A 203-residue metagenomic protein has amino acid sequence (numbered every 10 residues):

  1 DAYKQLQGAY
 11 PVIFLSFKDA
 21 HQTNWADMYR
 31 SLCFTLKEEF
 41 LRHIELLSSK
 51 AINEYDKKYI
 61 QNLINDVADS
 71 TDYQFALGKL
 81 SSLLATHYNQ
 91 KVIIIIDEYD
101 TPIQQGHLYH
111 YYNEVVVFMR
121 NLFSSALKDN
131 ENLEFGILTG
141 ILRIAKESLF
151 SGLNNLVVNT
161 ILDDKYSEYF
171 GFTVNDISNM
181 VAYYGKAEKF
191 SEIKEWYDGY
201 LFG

Functional and structural regions predicted by a protein language model:
D1-L46: P-loop NTPase motor core
F14, I93-D97, V117, N121 (+1 more regions): Structural recognition of the conserved hydrophobic beta-strand(s) that form the central parallel beta-sheet of P-loop
K18-Q22, D100-T101, I141-S148: Conserved nucleotide-binding/hydrolysis micro-motifs of P-loop NTPases
F40, A76-A85, E114-E134: Substrate-engagement module of ASCE P-loop NTPases
Q61-S81: Short glycine-rich substrate-engagement loop in P-loop NTPases that contacts/grips substrate
Y88-Y112: Conserved P-loop NTPase "ATPase switch" module shared by AAA+ and STAND
L127-L133, R143-L162: Short regulatory helix/loop adjacent to the ATP-binding pocket of P-loop NTPases
S148-S151, N159-G203: Amphipathic alpha-helical segments of the small helical/lid subdomains adjacent to P-loop NTPase cores
